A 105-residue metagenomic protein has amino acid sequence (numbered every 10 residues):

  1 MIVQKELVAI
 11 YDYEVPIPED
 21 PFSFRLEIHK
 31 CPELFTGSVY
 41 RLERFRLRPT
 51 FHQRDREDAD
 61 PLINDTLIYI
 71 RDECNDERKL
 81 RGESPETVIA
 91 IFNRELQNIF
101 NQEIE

Functional and structural regions predicted by a protein language model:
M1, R48-E105: Mixed-charge, Lys/Arg-enriched low-complexity segments
M1-F24, Q102: Negatively charged, low-complexity tracts enriched in Asp/Glu with abundant Ser/Thr
I10-D12, P21-F22, T36, F45 (+1 more regions): Intrinsic-disorder/low-complexity loop/linker signature
Y11-Y13, Y40, Y69: Sequence-level detector for tyrosine residue identity
P18-D20, L34, T87: Intrinsically disordered, low-complexity segments enriched in proline/serine/threonine
R25-N64: A short, structured beta-strand/loop element
